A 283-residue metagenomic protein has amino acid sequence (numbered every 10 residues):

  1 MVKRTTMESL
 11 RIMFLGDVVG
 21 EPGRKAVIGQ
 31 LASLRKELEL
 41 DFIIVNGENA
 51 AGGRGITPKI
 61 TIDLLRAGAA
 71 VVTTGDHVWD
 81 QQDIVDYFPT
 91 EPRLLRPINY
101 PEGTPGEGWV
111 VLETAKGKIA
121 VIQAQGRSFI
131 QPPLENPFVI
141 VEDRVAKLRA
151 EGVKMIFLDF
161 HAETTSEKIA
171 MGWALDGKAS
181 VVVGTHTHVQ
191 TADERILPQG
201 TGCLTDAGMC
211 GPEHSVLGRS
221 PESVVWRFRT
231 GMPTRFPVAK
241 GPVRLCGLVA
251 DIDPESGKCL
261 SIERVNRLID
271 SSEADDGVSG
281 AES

Functional and structural regions predicted by a protein language model:
V2-S283: Acidic, metal/ion-coordinating pockets
